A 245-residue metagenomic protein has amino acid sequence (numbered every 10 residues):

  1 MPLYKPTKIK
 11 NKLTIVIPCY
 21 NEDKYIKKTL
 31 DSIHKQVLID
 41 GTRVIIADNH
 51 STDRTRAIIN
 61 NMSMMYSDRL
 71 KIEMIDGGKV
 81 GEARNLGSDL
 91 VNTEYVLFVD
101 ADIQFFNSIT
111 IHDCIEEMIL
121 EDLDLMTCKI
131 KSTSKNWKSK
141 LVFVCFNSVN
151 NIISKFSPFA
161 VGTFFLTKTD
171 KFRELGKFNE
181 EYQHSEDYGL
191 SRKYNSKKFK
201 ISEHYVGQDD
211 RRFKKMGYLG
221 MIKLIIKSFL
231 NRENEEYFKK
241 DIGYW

Functional and structural regions predicted by a protein language model:
P2, E22-K35: Short, well-formed alpha-helical segments that are part of the catalytic scaffolds of diverse glycosyltransferases
G41-H50, E73-D76: Short beta-strand/loop segment that forms part of the nucleotide-sugar
D48-A57, I103-Q104: A conserved acidic beta->alpha catalytic loop
I75-V91: Glycine-rich, basic loop-to-helix element that forms the pyrophosphate-binding segment of sugar-nucleotide handling
V96: Short aromatic/hydrophobic "clamp" motif used to bind/position activated sugar donors
S108-W137: Conserved donor NDP-sugar-binding/catalytic core segment of glycosyltransferases
I130-W137, S148-T167: A recurrent flexible, glycine/aromatic-enriched loop bordering the glycosyltransferase active site that acts as
H184-L190: Acidic donor-binding loop at a coil-to-helix junction in glycosyltransferase catalytic cores that engages
